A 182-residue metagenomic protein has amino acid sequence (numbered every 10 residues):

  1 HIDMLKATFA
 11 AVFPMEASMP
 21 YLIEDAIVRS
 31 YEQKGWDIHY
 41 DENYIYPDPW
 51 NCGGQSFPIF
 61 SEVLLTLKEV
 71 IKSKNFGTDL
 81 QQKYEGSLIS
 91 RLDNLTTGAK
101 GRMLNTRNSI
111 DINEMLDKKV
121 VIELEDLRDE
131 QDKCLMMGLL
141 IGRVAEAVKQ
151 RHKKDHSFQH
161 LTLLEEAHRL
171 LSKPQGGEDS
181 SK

Functional and structural regions predicted by a protein language model:
H1-K182: P-loop NTPase motor domains
